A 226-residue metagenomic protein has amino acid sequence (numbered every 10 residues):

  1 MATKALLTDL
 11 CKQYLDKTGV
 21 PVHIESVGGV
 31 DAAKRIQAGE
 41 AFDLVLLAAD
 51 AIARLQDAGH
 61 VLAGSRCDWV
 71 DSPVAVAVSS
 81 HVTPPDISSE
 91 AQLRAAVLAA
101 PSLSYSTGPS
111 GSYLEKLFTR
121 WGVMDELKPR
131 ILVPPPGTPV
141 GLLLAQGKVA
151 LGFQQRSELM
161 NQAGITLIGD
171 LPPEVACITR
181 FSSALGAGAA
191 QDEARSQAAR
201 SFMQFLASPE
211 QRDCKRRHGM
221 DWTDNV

Functional and structural regions predicted by a protein language model:
M1-V30, K34, A38-E40, A49-G59 (+3 more regions): Exported/periplasmic ABC-transporter solute-binding proteins
D43: Receiver (REC) domain switch/active-site residues of two-component response regulators
